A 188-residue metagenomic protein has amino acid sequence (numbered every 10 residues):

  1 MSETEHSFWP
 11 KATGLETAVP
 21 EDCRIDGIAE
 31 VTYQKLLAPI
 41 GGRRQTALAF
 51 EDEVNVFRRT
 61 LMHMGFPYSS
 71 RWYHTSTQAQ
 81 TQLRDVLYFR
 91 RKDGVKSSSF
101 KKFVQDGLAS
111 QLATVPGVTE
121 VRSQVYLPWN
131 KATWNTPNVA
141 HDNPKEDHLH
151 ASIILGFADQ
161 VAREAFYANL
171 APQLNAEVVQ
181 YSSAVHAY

Functional and structural regions predicted by a protein language model:
M1-Y188: Macromolecular interaction modules
